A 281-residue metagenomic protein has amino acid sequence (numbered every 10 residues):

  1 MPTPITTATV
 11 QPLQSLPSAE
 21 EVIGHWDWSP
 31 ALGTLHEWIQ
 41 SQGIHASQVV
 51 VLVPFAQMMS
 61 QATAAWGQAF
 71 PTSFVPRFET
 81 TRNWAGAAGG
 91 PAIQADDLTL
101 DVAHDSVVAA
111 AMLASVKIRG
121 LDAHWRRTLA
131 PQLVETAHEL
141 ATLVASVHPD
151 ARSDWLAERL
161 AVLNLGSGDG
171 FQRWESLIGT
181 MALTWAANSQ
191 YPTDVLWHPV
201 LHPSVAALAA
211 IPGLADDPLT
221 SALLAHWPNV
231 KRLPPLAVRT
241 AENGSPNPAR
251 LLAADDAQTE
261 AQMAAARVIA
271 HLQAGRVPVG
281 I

Functional and structural regions predicted by a protein language model:
P2-Q11, V53-P203, P218: Basic/charged alpha-beta structural segments of nucleotide/phosphate-handling enzymes
P2-V51, F55-A56, A241-I281: Helicase P-loop NTPase motor core
I23-W26, E79-W84, P235-V238, A254: Conserved beta-strand termini and adjacent loop/short-helix elements that scaffold enzyme active sites in alpha/beta
H36, Q40, W197-V200, T220-A225: Short amphipathic alpha-helical segments and helix-helix/interface helices
Q48-V50, V75-R77, V205-A209, V230-K231 (+2 more regions): Beta-sheet entry/capping signal
Q61-A65, A87, A222-H226, M263 (+1 more regions): Alpha-helical scaffold elements adjacent to nucleotide-binding pockets in ATP/GTP-utilizing enzyme cores
A65-T72, A225-N229, Q273: Short, surface-exposed basic-aromatic patches at helix termini and helix-loop junctions that form
L140, P203-A257, A266-A270: Conserved RecA-like helicase ATPase core segment that couples NTP binding/hydrolysis to strand translocation
